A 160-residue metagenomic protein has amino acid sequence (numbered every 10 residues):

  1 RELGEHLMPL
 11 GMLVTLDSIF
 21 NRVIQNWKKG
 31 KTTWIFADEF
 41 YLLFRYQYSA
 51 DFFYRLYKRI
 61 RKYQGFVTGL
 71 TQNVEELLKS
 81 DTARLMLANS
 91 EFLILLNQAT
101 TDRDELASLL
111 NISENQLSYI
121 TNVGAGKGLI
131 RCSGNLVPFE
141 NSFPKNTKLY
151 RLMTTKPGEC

Functional and structural regions predicted by a protein language model:
E2-Y119, K145: Conserved P-loop NTPase motor cores
N115-C160: Phosphate-binding and hydrolysis-coupling loops of NTP-dependent motor/remodeling domains
